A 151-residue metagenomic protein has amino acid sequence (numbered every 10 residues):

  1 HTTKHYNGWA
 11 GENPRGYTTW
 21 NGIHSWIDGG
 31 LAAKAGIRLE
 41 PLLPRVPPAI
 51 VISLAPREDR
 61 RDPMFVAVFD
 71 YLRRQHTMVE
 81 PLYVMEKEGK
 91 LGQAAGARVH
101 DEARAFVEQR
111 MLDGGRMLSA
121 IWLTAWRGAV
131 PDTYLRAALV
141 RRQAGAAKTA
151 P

Functional and structural regions predicted by a protein language model:
T3-P151: Active-site- or binding-pocket-proximal scaffold segments within functional domains
